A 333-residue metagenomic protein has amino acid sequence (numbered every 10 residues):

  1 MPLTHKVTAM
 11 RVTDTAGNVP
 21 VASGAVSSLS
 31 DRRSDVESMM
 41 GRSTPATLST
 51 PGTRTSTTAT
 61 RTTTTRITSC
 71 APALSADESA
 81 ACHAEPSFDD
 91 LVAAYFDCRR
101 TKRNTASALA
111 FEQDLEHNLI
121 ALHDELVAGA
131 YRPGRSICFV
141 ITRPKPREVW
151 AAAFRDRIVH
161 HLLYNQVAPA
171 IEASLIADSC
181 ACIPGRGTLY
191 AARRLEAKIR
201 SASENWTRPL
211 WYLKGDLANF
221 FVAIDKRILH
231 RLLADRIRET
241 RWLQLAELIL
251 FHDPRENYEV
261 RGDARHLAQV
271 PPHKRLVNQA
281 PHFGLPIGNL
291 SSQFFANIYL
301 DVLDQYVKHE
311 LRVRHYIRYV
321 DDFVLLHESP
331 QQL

Functional and structural regions predicted by a protein language model:
M1-I120: Non-catalytic, polymerase-adjacent accessory regions of viral genome-replication enzymes
E78-A81, Y164-D225: Active-site-proximal segment of RNA-dependent polymerases
F96-L109, F139-W150, S174-D178: Glycine-/proline-rich flexible loop or hinge segments
F111, I183-P184, G288, S292: Conserved, non-catalytic sequence blocks in retroelement Pol enzymes and Pol-derived host proteins
N118, L126, K198, A202-V320 (+1 more regions): Conserved polymerase palm-domain catalytic core
R135: Extended, charge-enriched "interface" segments that sit outside catalytic cores
P146-I176, Q279-K308: Conserved pre-motif C helix in the palm subdomain of viral-like polymerases
